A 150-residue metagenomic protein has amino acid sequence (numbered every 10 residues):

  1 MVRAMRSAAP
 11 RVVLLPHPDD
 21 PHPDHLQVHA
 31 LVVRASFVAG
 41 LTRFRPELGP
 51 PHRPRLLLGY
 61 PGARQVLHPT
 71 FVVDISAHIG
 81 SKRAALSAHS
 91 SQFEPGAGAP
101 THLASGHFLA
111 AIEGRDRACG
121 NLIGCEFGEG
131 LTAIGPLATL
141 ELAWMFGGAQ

Functional and structural regions predicted by a protein language model:
M1-Q150: Metal-dependent de-N-acetylase/amidase catalytic core
